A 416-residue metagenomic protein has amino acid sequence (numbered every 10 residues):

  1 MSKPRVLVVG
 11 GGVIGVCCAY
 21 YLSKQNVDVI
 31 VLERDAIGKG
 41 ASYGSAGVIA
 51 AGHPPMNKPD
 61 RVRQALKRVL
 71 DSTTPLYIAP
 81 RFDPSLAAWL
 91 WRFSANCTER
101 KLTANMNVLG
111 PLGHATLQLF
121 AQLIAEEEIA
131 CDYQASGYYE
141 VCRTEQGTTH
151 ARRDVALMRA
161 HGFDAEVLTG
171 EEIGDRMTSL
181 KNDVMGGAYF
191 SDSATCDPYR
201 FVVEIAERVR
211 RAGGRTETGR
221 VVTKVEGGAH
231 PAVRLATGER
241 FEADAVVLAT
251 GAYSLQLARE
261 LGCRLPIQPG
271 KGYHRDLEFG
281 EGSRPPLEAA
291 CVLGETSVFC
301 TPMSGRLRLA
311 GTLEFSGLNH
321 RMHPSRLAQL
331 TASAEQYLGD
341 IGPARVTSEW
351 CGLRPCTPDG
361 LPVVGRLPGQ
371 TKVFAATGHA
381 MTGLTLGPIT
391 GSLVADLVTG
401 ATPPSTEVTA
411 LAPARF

Functional and structural regions predicted by a protein language model:
S2-G12: Beta1/beta-strand and adjacent pyrophosphate-binding region of the FAD-binding site in flavoprotein oxidoreductases
P4, V167, L361-F416: C-terminal lid/capping helical subdomain adjacent to the catalytic/cofactor pocket in oxidative enzymes
K24-Y43: Glycine-rich FAD pyrophosphate-binding loop
A46, S193, S297, F315-L318 (+1 more regions): Glycine-rich phosphate/pyrophosphate-binding beta-alpha loops
A46-L168: Dinucleotide-binding Rossmann-like beta1-alpha1 core, especially the glycine-rich loop that anchors the ADP
G47-I49, H53, N57-N96, V222-P231 (+1 more regions): Active-site substrate-recognition segment that forms the wall of the catalytic cavity or substrate channel
A104-L117, E140-H150, D175-R176, A188-E207 (+2 more regions): Short beta-strand to alpha-helix junction loop
T149-H161, L180-T237, F241-D244: Helical element adjacent to the flavin cofactor pocket in flavoenzyme catalytic cores
